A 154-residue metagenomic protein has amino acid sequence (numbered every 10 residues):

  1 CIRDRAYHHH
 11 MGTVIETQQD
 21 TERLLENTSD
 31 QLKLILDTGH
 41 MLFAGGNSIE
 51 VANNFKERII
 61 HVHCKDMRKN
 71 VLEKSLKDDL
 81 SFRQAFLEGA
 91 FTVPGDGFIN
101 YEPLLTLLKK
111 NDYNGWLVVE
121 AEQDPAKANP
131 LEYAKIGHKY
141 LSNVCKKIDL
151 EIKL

Functional and structural regions predicted by a protein language model:
C1: Active-site loops and adjacent core secondary-structure elements that bind or stabilize anionic groups
D4, Q18-L32, L42-L154: Histidine-acidic metal/acid-base catalytic patches
R5-H9: Short, structured patches in soluble enzyme cores that scaffold and shape functional sites
I15: Active-site-proximal segments of metal-dependent phosphoesterases and phosphodiesterases across multiple
D37: Active-site glycine-centered loops adjacent to acidic/histidine catalytic or metal-binding residues that shape
